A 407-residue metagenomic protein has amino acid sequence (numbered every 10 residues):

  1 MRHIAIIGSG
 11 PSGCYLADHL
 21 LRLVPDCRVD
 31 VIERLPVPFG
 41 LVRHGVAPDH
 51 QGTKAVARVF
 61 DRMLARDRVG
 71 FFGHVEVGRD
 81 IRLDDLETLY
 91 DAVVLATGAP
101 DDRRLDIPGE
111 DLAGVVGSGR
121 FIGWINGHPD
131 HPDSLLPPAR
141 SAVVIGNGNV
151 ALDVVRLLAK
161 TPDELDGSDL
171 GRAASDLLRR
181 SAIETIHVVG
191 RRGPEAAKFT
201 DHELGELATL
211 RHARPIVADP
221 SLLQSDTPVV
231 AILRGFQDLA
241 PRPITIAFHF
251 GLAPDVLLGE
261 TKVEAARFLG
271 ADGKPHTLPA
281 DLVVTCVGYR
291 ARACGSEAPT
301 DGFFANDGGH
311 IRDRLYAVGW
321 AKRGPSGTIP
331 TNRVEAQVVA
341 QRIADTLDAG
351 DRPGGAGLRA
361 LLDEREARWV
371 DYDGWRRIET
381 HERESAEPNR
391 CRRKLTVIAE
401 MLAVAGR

Functional and structural regions predicted by a protein language model:
M1-I7, P11, Y15-D30, G45-D49 (+8 more regions): Rossmann-like nucleotide/phosphate-binding core characteristic of flavoprotein oxidoreductases
S12, V37, P100, V150 (+1 more regions): Conserved Rossmann-like nucleotide-cofactor binding loop
P25-G40, L165: Glycine-rich FAD pyrophosphate-binding loop
V31, R156-A271, I343, L347-R352: Dinucleotide-binding/catalytic capping subdomain of oxidoreductase cores
R34-V37, H44-G73, R120-S134, R179-E184 (+3 more regions): Glycine-rich active-site loop/strand segments that organize a redox cofactor
P36-A92, V229-A247: N-terminal Rossmann-like dinucleotide/flavin-binding domain of flavoprotein oxidoreductases that bind FAD/FMN
L95-A96, G117, V144, T285: Redox-cofactor binding/interface segments in oxidoreductases and associated redox assembly factors
D102-R180, D301-G309: Glycine-rich dinucleotide-binding loop and its adjacent helix/turn
